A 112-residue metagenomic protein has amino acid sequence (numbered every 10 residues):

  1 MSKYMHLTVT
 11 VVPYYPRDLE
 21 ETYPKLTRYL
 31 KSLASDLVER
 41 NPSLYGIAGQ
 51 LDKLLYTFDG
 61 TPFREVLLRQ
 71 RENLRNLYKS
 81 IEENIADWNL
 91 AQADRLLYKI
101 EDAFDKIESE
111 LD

Functional and structural regions predicted by a protein language model:
M1-D112: C-terminal-biased regions
